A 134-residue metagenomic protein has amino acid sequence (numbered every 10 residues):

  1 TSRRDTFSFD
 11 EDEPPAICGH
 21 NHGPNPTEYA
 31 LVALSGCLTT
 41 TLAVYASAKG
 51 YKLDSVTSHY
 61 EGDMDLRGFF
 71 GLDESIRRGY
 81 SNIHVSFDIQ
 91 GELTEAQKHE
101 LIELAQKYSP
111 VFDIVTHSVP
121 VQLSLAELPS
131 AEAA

Functional and structural regions predicted by a protein language model:
T1-V32, V44-A134: Extended beta-strand/beta-hairpin segments
